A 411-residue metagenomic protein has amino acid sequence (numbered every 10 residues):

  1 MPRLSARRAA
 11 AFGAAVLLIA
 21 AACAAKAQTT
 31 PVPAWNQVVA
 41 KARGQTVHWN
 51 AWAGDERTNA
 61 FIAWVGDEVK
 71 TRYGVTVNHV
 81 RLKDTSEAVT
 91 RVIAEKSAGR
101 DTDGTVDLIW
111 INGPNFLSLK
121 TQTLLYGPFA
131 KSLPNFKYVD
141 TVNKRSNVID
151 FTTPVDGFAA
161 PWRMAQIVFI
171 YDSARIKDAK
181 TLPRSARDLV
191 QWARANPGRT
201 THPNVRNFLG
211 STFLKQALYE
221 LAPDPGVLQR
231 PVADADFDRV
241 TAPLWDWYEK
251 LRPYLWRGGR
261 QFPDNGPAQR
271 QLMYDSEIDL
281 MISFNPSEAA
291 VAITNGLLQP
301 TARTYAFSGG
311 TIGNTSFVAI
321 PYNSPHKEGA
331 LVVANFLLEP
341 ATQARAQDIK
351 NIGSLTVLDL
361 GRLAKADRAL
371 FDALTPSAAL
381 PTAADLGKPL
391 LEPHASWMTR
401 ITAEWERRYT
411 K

Functional and structural regions predicted by a protein language model:
M1-G13: Bacterial N-terminal signal peptides that target proteins for export
A11-A21: Bacterial N-terminal signal peptides
A24-T29: Boundary at the C-terminal end of the N-terminal hydrophobic targeting segment
T30-A34, Q271, A378-K411: Conserved C-terminal helix/tail region of periplasmic/extracytoplasmic solute-binding proteins
A34-R43, V47-N50, G54-T76, F169: Short, polar/charged alpha-helical segment
W52-W64, V80-E87, T102, V106-P267: Extracytoplasmic ligand-binding site segments that recognize negatively charged/polar headgroups
Q216, E220, W256-A319, N323 (+1 more regions): Extracytoplasmic/periplasmic substrate-binding proteins
T311, S316-D385: Mature extracytoplasmic/periplasmic domains
